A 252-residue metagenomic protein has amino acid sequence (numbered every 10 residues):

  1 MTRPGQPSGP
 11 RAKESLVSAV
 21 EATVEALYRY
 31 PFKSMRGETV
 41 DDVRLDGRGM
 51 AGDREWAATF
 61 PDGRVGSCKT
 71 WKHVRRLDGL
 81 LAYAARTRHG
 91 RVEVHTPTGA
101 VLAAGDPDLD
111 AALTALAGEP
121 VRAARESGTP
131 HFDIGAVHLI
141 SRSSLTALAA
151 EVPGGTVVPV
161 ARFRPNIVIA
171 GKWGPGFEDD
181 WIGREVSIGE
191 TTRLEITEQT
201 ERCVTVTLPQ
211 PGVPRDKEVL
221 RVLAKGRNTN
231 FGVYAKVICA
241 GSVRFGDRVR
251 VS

Functional and structural regions predicted by a protein language model:
T2-S252: Metal-cofactor-dependent catalytic cores
